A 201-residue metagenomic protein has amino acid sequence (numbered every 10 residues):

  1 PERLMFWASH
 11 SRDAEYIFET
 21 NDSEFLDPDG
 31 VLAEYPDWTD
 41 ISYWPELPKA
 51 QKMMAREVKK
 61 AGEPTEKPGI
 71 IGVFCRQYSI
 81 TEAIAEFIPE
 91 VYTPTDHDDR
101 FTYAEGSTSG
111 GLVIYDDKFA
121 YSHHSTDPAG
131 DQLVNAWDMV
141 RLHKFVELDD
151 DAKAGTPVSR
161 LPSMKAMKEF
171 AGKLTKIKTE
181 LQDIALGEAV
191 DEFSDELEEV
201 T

Functional and structural regions predicted by a protein language model:
P1-T93, D116-A120, T126-D127, D131-N135: DNA replication initiation modules
S11, E105-G106, K144-F145: Short, flexible beta-strand-to-coil junctions
A33-P36, L148-A152: Short, surface-exposed, polar/charged, turn-prone segments marking secondary-structure boundaries
E63-N135, D149-T201: N-terminal nucleic-acid engagement/recognition segments and initiation subdomains in replication, restriction
V140-D150: E2/UBC-UEV (E2-variant) core
